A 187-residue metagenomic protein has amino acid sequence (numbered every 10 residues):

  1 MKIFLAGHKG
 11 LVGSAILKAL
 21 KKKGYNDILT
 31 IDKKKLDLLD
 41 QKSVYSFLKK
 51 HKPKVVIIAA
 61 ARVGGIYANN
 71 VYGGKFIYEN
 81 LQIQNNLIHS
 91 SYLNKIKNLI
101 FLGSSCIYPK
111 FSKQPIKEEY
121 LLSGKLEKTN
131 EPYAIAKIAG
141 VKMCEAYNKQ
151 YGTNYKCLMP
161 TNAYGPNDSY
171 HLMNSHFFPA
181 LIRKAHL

Functional and structural regions predicted by a protein language model:
M1-K23: N-terminal Rossmann NAD(P)H-binding glycine-rich loop of SDR-like oxidoreductase domains
A6, I31, V56-R62, L99-S105 (+1 more regions): SDR active-site strand-loop-helix element
N26-S46: Adenosine-cofactor binding site in Rossmann-like domains, unifying the SAM/SAH pocket of S-adenosylmethionine-dependent
Q41-L81, L93: NAD(P)H-binding glycine-rich loop region in Rossmannoid oxidoreductase-like domains and their noncatalytic homologs
N85-N130, K156: Conserved Rossmann-fold NAD(P)-dependent oxidoreductase catalytic core, especially the SDR/UDP-sugar
F111-Y120, M143-L187: NAD(P)-dependent short-chain dehydrogenase/reductase
L126-P132, A146, L172: Active-site loop-to-helix junction immediately N-terminal to the catalytic Tyr of the SDR YXXXK motif in Rossmann-fold
P132, A136-A139: Active-site helix of classical SDR
